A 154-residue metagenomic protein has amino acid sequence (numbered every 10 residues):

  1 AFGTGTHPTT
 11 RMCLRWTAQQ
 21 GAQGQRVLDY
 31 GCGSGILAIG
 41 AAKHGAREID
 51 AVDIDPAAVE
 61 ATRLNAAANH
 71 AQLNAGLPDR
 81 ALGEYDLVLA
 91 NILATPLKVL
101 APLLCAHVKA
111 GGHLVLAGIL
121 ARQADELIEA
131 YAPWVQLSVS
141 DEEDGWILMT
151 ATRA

Functional and structural regions predicted by a protein language model:
T4-R80, E84: Conserved SAM/SAH cofactor-binding pocket of Class I
A22, K109, A132: Short conserved AdoMet
D53-A57, I92, I119: Short beta->alpha hinge that forms the Motif I/post-I loop of the SAM-binding pocket
A57-A61, P96, Q123: Conserved short alpha-helix immediately C-terminal to the canonical SAM/SAH-binding motif I of Rossmann-like
T62, L93, Y131: Residue-level signal for inorganic ion chemistry
V88-A90: Hydrophobic beta-strand segment of the Class I
K98-H113: A short glycine-rich, Lys/Arg-flanked "PGG" loop and its adjoining helix->strand segment in the class I
L120-A154: Active-site capping/gating segments
